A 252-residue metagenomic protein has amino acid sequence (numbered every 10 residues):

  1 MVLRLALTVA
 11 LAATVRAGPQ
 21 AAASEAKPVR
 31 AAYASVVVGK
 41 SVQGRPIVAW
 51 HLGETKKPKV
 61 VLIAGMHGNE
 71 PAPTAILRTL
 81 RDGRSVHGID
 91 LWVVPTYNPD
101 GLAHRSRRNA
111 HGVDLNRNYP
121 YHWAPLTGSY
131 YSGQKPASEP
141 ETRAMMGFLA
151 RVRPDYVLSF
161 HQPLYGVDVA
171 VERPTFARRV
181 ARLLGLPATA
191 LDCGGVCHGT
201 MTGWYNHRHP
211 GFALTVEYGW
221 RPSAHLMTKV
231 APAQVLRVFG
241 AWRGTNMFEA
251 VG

Functional and structural regions predicted by a protein language model:
V2-A13, A17-V48: Short glycine- and acidic-rich boundary segments immediately preceding or forming the N-terminal edge of structured
G18, I47, L91, V113 (+1 more regions): A broad, low-specificity signal marking well-ordered, structured residues that form hydrophobic/aromatic
A31-Y33, H87-I89, G211: A short helix-to-beta-strand connector/capping loop
S41-V42, K57-M66, E70-D192, H207 (+1 more regions): Active-site/substrate-binding loop(s) of hydrolase catalytic cores
R45-I47, L102-R105, H198-Y205: Short, solvent-exposed polar/charged micro-motifs at secondary-structure junctions
V48-K57: Short beta-strand-to-loop junctions in surface cap/lid or active-site-entrance loops
G166-V169, G195-G252: Active-site-adjacent mobile loop/cap segments within catalytic or ligand-binding domains
